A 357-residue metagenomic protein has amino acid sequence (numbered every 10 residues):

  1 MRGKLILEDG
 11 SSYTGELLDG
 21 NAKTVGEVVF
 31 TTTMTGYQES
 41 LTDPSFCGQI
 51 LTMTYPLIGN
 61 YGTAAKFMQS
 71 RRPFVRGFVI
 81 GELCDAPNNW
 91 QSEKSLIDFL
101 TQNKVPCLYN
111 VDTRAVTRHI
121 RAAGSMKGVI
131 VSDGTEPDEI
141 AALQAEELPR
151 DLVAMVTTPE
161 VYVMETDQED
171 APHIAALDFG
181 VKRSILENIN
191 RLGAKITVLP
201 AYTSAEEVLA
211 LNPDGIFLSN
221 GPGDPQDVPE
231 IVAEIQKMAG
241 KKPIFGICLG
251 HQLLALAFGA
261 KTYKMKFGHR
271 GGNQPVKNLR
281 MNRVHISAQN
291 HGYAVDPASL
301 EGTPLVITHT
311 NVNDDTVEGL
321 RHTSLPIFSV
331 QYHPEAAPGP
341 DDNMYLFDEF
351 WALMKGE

Functional and structural regions predicted by a protein language model:
M1-E206, A210-L211, P225, A337 (+1 more regions): RNA-binding accessory domains that recognize and position tRNA/RNA substrates
M34, N290-V295, Q331-G339: Glycine-rich phosphate/pyrophosphate-binding beta-alpha loops
P106, H173, P243-F245, K261 (+1 more regions): Proline-centered loop/turn at the N-terminus of a beta-strand
Q168-I174, M281-V284, H322-I327: Beta-strand-turn-beta hairpins that frame and shape the catalytic cleft of phosphate-ester-processing enzymes
A171-A175, K195, P243, I286 (+1 more regions): Residues that mark the start of a beta-strand
G215, N220-I286, A294, G339-L353: Cysteine-nucleophile active-site neighborhood
R283-L325: Catalytic beta-strand/loop cores that center a nucleophilic Ser/Cys/Thr and support acyl-enzyme chemistry
G319-G356: A glycine-centered loop/beta-turn motif at secondary-structure junctions
